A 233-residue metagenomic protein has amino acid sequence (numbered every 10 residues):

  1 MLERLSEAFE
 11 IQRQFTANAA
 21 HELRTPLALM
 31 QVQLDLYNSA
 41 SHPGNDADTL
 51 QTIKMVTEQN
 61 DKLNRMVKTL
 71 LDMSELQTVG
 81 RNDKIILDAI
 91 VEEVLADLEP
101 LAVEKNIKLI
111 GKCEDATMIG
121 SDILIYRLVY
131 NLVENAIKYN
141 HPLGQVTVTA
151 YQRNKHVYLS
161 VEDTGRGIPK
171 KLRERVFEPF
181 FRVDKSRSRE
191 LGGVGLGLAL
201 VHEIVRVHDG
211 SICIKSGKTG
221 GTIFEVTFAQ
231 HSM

Functional and structural regions predicted by a protein language model:
M55-L63: Short alpha-helical segment of the dimerization/phosphotransfer core of two-component systems
D83-E99: A conserved beta-strand-to-alpha-helix junction within the catalytic ATP-binding
L101-I110, D115-A116: Short conserved segments within the C-terminal catalytic ATPase subdomain
A136-I137: Short helix-loop "hinge" at the ATP-lid/N-box region of the Bergerat-fold HATPase_c
L143-K155: Short beta-strand/loop element within the Bergerat-fold HATPase_c
I168-R182: Short conserved segment of the HATPase_c
